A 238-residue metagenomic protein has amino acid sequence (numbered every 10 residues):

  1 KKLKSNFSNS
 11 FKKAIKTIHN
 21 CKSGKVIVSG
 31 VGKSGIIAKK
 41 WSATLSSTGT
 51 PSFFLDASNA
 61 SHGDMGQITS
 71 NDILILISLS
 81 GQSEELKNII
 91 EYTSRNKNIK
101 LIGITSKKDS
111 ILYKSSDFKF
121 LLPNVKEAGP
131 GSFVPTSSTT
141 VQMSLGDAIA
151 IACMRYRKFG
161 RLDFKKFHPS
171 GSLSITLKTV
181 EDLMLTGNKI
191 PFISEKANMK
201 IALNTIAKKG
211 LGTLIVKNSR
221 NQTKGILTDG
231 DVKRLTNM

Functional and structural regions predicted by a protein language model:
K1-G24: An N-terminal, well-structured beta->alpha segment
S10-A14, A60-D64, I201-A202: Short acidic active-site motifs
H19, K25-S144, A148-C153: Glycine-rich phosphate-binding loops that contact phosphosugars or nucleotide phosphates
S144, A148-I151, R155-S174: Long, charge-dense, solvent-exposed interaction surfaces that engage phosphate-rich ligands
L162-K189, T223-M238: Tandem CBS (Bateman) regulatory domains
F192-G210, T236-M238: The conserved cystathionine-beta-synthase
N218-Q222: Short acidic/glycine-rich beta-turn/loop cap or linker motifs at sensory/regulatory domain boundaries that couple input
